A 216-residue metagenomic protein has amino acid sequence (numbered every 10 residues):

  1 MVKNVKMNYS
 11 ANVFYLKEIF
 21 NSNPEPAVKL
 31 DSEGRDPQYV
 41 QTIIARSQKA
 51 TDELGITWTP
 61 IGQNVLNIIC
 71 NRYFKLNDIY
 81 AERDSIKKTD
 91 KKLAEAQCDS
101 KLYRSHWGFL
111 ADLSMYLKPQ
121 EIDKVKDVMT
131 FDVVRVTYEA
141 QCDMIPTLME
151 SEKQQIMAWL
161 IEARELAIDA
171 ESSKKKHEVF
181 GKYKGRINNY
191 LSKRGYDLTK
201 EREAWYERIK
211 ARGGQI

Functional and structural regions predicted by a protein language model:
V2-V5, N12, L16-I216: Charge-rich (acidic/polar
